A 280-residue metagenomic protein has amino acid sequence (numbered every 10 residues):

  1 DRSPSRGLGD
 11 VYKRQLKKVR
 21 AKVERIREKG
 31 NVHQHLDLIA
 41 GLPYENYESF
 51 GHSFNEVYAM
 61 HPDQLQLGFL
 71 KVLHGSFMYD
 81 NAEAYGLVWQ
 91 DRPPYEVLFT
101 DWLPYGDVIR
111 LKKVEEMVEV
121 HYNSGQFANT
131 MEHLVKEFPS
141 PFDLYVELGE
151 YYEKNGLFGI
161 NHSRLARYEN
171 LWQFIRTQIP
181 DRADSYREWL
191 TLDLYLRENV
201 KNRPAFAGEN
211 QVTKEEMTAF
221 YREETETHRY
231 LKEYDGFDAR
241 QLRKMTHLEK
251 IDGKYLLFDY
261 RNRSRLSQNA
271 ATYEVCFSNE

Functional and structural regions predicted by a protein language model:
D1-Y12: Single conserved hydrophobic/aromatic residue that forms the stacking wall/gate of nucleotide- or nucleobase-binding
G7-G9, G41, G75-S76, E223 (+1 more regions): Glycine-centered flexibility motif
K13-F138, K154: Conserved C-terminal portion of the radical SAM core fold that forms the substrate/S-adenosylmethionine-binding
E116-E280: Radical SAM enzyme core and accessory elements
